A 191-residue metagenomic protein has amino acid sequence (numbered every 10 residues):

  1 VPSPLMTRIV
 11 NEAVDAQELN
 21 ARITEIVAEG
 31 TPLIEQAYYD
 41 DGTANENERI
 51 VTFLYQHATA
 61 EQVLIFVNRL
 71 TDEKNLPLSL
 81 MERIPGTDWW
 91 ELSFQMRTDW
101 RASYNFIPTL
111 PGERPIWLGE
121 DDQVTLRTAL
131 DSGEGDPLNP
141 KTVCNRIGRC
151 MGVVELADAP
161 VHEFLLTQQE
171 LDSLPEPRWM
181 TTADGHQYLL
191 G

Functional and structural regions predicted by a protein language model:
V1-Y55: Non-catalytic, glycine-rich low-complexity segments
N45-N47, T52-T98, T109-T182: Aromatic-rich carbohydrate-binding modules that target alpha-glucans
D99-S103: Extracellular Ig-like/FN3 beta-sandwich strand-entry sites
F106: Acidic/His metal-coordination segments adjacent to aromatic residues that form catalytic metal sites in metalloenzymes
A183-G191: A short loop-to-beta-strand scaffold at the N-terminal edge of the catalytic core in hydrolase folds
